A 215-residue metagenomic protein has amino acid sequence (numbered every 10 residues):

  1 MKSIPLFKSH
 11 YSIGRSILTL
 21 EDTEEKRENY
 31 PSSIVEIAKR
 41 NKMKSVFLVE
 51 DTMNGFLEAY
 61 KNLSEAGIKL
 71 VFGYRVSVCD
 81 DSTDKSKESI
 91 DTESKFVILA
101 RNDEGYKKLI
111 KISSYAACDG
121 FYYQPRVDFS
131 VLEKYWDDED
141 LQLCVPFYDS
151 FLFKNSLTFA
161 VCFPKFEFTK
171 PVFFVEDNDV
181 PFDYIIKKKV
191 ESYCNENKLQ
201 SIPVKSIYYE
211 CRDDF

Functional and structural regions predicted by a protein language model:
M1-F215: Phosphodiester-processing cores and adjacent nucleic acid-binding clamps
